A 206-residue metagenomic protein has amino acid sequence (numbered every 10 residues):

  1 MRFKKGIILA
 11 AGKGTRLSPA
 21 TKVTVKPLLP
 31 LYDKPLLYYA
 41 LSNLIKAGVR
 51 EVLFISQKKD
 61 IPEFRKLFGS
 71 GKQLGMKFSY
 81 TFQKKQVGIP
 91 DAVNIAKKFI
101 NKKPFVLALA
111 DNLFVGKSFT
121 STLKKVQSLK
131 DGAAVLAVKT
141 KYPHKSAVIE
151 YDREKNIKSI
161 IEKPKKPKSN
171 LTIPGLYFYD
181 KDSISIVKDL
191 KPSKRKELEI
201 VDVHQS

Functional and structural regions predicted by a protein language model:
M1-I8, R16-P19, P30, K34-L109 (+1 more regions): Conserved N-terminal catalytic core of the sugar/cofactor nucleotidyltransferase
G12, K59, K181-D182: Alpha-helix/helix-capping structural signal
K13, N112, T140: Active-site metal-binding loops of divalent metal-dependent hydrolases
P27, K77-S79, N156-S159: Conserved beta-strand segments of alpha/beta enzyme cores
P30, E150, F178-D180: Short, well-ordered beta-strand micro-motif
G116-H144: Conserved donor-nucleotide/metal-binding helix-loop-beta segment in metal-dependent transferases, i.e., the alpha-helix
T120, Q127, N156-S206: Catalytic-core segments of class I nucleotidyltransferases/pyrophosphorylases that form NMP-activated intermediates
E150-N156: Short acidic-glycine loop/turn motifs at beta-strand connectors
